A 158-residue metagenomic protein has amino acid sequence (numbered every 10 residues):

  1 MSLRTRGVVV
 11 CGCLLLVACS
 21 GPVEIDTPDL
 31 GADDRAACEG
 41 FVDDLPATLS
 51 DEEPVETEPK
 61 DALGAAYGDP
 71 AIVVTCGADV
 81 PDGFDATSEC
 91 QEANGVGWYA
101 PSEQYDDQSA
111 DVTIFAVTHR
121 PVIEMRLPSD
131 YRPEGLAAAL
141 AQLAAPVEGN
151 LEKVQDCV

Functional and structural regions predicted by a protein language model:
M1-V9: Bacterial N-terminal signal peptides that target proteins for export
L14-A18: C-terminal motif of bacterial Sec signal peptides marking the signal peptidase cleavage site
C19-V23: Bacterial signal peptide processing site
T27-S50: Post-signal peptide N-terminal segment of mature Sec-exported envelope proteins
D33, D69-V73, T118-V122: Extracytoplasmic
L49-Y105: Short, solvent-exposed recognition patches
D85-V158: Extracytosolic low-complexity repeat regions of secreted or lipid-anchored proteins
